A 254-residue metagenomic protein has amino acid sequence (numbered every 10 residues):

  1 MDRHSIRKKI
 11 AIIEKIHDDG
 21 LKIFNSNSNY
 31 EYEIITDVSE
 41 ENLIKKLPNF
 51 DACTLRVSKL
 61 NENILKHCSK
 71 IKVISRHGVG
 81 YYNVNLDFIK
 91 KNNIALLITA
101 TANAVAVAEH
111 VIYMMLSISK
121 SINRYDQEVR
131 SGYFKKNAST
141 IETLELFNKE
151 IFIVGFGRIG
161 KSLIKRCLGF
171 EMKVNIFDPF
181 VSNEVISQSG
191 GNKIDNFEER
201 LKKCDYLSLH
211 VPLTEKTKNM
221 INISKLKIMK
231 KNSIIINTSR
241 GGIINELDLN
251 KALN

Functional and structural regions predicted by a protein language model:
M1-L97, N222: An N-terminal-biased, well-structured beta-alpha scaffold segment characteristic of Rossmann-like dinucleotide-binding
K9, E31, E150, M172-K173: Residues at the starts of beta-strands that form the adenosine-phosphate
K59-L65, V181-N254: Rossmann-like adenosine-cofactor binding region
N92-I94, A100-E150, K165, I176: Phosphate-binding beta-alpha-beta segment of Rossmann-like dinucleotide-binding domains, i.e., the NAD(P)
F156-G157: Glycine-rich Rossmann-fold phosphate-binding loop(s) that bind the pyrophosphate of adenine dinucleotide cofactors
G160-K161: N-terminal Rossmann-fold NAD(P) dinucleotide-binding loop
I164, L168, L253: Gly/Ala-rich phosphate-binding loop of Rossmann-like dinucleotide-binding domains, activating on the conserved
G169-S187: NAD(P)-binding Rossmann-fold cofactor-contacting core
